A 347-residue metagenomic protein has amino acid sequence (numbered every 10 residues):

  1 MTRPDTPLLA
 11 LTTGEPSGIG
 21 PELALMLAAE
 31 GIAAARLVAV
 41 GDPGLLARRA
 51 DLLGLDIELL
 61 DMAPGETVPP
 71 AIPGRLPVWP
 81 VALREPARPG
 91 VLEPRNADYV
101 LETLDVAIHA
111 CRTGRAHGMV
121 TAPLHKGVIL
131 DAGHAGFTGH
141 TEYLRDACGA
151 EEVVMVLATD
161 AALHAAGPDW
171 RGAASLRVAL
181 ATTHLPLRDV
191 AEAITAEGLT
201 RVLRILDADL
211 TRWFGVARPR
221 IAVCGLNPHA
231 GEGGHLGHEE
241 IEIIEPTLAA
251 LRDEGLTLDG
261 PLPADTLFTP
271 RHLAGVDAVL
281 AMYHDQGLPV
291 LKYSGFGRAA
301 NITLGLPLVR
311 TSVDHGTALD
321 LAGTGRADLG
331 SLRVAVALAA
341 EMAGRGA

Functional and structural regions predicted by a protein language model:
M1-E239, E245-A347: Anion-binding alpha/beta catalytic cores of soluble intermediary-metabolism enzymes, centered on
